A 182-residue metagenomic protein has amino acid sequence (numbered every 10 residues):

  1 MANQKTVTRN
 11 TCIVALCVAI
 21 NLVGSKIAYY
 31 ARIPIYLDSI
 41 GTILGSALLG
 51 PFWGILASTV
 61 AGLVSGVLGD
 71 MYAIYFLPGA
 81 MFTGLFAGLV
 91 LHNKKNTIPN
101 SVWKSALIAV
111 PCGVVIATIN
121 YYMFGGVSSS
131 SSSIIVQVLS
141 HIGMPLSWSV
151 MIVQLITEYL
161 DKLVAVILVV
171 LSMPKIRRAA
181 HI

Functional and structural regions predicted by a protein language model:
M1-L48, F52-L63: Hydrophobic transmembrane alpha-helices
A2-T6, V90-S101, A179: Membrane-interface helix-boundary motifs at transmembrane edges
A15-A19, I40, L44, I55 (+10 more regions): Residue-level signature of the transmembrane alpha-helical core of multi-pass small-molecule transporters
A15-N21, L37, V60-V64, N93-K94 (+3 more regions): Short amphipathic alpha-helical segments, especially helix-boundary/capping motifs
V18-K26, I55-T59, G66, G84-G88 (+5 more regions): Transmembrane alpha-helical segments of multi-pass membrane transport proteins and ion-pumping complexes
G24-L37, T59-T97: Interfacial aromatic-anchored transmembrane helix boundaries in multi-pass membrane proteins
Y30-R32, I74-Y75, T97-I182: Membrane-embedded alpha-helical hairpins and interfacial helices in multi-pass inner-membrane proteins
S46-A47, G66, G88, H92 (+3 more regions): Transmembrane helix-loop junction
